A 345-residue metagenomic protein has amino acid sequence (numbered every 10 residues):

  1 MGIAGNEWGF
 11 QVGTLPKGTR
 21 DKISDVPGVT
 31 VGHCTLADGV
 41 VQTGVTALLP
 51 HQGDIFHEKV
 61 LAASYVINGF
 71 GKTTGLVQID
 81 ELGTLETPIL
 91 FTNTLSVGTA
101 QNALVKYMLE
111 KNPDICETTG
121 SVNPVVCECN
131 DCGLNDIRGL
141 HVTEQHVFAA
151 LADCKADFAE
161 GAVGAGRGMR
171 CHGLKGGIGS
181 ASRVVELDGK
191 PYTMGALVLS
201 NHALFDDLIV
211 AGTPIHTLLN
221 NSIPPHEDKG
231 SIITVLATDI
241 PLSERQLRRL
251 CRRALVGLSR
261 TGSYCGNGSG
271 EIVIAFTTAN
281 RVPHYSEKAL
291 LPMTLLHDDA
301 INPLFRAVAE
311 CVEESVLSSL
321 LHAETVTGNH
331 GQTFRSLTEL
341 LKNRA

Functional and structural regions predicted by a protein language model:
M1-A345: Alpha/propeptide regions of enzymes that mature by internal proteolysis
